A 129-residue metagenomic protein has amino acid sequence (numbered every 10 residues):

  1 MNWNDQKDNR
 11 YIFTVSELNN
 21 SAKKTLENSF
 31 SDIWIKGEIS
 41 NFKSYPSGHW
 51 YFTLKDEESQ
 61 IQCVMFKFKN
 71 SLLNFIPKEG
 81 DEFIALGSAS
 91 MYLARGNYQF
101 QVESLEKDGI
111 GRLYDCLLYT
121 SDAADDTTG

Functional and structural regions predicted by a protein language model:
M1-S121: Acidic, two-metal ion nucleic-acid-processing modules in DNA metabolism proteins
Y119-G129: Single conserved hydrophobic/aromatic residue that forms the stacking wall/gate of nucleotide- or nucleobase-binding
